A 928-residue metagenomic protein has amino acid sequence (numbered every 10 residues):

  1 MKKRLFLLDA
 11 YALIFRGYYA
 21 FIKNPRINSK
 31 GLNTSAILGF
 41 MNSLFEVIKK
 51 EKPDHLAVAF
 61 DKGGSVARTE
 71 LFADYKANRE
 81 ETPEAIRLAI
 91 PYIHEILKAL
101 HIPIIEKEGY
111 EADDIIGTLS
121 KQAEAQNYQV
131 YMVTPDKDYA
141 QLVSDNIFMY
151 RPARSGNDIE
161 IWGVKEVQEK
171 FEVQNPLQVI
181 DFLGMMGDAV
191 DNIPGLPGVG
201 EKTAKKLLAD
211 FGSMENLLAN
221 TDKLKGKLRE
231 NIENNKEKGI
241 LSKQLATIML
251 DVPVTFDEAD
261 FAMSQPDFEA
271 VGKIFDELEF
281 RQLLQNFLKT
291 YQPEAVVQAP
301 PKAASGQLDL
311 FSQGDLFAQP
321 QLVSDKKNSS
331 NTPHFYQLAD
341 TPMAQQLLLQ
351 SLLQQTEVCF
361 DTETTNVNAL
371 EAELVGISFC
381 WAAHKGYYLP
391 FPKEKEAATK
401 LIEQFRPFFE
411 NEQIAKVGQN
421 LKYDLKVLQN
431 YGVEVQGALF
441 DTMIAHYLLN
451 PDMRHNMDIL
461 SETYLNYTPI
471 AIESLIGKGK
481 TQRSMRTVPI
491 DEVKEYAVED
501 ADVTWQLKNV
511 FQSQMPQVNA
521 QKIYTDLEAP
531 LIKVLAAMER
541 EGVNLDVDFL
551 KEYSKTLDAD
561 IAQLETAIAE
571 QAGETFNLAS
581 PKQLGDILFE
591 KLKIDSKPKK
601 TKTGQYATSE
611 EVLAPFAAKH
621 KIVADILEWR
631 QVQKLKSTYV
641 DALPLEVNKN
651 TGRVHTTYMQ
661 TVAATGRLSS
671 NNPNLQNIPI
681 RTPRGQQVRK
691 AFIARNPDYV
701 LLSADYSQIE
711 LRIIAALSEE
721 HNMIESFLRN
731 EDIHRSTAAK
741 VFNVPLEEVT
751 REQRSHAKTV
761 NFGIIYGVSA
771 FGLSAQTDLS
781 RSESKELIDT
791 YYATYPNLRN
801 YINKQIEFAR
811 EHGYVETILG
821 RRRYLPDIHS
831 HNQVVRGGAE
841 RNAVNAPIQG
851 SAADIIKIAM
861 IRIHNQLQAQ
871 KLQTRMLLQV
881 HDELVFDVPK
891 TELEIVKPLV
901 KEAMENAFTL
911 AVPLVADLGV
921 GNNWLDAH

Functional and structural regions predicted by a protein language model:
M1-F60, G64-K76, L88-E95, K236 (+3 more regions): Extended, highly charged clamp/arch subdomains and adjacent linkers that form or line substrate-binding channels
K2-K3, K23-I27, A77-P253, E462-Y464: Extended two-metal-dependent nuclease catalytic cores across DNA- and RNA-processing enzymes
F6, R16-E51, H55-A57, A73-D74 (+6 more regions): Conserved RNase H-like, two-metal-ion catalytic cores of nucleic-acid enzymes
L7-L8, T134, V358-F360, L439-F440 (+2 more regions): Short hydrophobic beta-strand that contains or immediately precedes a catalytic carboxylate
D74-L88, S144-V173, R229-E230, Y387-F405 (+3 more regions): Short alpha-helix plus adjacent loop in nuclease-associated cores
N235-P392, E410, Q419, D452 (+11 more regions): Conserved "right-hand" nucleotidyltransferase catalytic core of DNA-directed polymerases
R483-R486, I490, K533, R540 (+9 more regions): Conserved catalytic core of nucleic-acid polymerases
A559-T566, E570-A624, A793-N845, T891-H928: C-terminal polymerase-core module
